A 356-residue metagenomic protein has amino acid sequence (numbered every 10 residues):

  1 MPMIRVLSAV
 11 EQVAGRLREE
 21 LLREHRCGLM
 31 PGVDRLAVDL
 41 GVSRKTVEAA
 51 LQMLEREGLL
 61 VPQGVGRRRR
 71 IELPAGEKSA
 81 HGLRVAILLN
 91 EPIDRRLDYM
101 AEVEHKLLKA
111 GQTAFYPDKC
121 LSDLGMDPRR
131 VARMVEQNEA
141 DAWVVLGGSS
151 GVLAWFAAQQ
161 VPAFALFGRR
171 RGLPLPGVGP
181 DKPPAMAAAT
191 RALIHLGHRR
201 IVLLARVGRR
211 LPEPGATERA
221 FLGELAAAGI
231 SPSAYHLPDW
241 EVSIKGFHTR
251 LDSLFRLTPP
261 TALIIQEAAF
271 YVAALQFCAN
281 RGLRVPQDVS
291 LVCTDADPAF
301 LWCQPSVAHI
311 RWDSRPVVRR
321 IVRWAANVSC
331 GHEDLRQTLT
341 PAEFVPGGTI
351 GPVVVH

Functional and structural regions predicted by a protein language model:
M1-K45, A49-Q52, G76-E77, Q337: Extreme N-terminal segment that seeds HTH/winged-HTH DNA-binding domains in transcriptional regulators
V13, P174-L204, I244-D252, Y271 (+1 more regions): Hydrophobic alpha-helical segments within soluble ligand-binding/sensing domains
G15-R16, R23, V33, D39-L40 (+3 more regions): Amphipathic helical "hinge" segments at domain boundaries
P31, V61-G76: Minor-groove-contacting beta-hairpin "wing" of winged helix-turn-helix DNA-binding domains
A86-L88, V135-G147, R200-A205, L237 (+2 more regions): Periplasmic-binding protein-like
G147-A185, A269, D295-V307: Flexible loop/hinge segments that line or gate small-molecule binding clefts
A189-A228, R336-G351: An alpha-beta-alpha
L251-H356: Flexible loop/turn connectors
